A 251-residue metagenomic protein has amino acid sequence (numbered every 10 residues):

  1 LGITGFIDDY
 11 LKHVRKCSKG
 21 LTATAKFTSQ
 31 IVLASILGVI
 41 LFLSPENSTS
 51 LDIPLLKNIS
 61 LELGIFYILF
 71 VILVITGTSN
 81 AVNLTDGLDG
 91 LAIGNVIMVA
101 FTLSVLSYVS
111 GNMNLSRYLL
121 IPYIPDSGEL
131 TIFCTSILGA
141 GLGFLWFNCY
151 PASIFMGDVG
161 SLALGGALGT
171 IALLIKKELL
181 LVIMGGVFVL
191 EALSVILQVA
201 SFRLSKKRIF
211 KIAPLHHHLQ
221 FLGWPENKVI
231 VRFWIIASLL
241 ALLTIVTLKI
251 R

Functional and structural regions predicted by a protein language model:
L1-I3, L37-L43, T49, F66 (+3 more regions): Alpha-helical transmembrane segments
L1-L11: Central hydrophobic cores of alpha-helical transmembrane segments in multi-pass inner-membrane proteins across all
L11-L73, G111, I124-D126: Membrane-interfacial amphipathic/re-entrant helices at transmembrane-helix boundaries
